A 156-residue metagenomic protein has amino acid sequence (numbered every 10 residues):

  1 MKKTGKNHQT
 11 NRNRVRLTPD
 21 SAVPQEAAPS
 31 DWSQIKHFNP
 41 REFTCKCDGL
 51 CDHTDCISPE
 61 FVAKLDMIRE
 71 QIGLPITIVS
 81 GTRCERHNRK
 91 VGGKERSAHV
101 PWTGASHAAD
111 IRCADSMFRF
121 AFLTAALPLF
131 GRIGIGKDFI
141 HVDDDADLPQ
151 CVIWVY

Functional and structural regions predicted by a protein language model:
M1-Q71, A146-C151, V155-Y156: Extracytoplasmic cell-surface/polysaccharide-interacting catalytic and binding patches
K3, C47, V91, L129-G134: Intrinsically disordered, low-complexity segments enriched in small/polar residues
K6-N7, N11-N13, R96-Y156: Catalytic cores and adjacent binding grooves of peptidoglycan-active enzymes
D31-Q34, H87, R96: Glycine-rich, flexible loop/turn motifs
E42-C45, I72-I76, H107-D110: Generic detector of short, locally flexible boundary/turn motifs and exposed helical patches
L50-C51, T77-R83, C113-M117: N-terminal start-of-chain detector that recognizes signal peptides and the immediate post-cleavage beginning
C56-S58, E85-R89, C113-A114, R119-L123: A short linear-motif detector with a strong N-terminal bias
V62-G93: Extended, low-complexity, intrinsically disordered C-terminal regulatory tails of eukaryotic serine/threonine kinases
